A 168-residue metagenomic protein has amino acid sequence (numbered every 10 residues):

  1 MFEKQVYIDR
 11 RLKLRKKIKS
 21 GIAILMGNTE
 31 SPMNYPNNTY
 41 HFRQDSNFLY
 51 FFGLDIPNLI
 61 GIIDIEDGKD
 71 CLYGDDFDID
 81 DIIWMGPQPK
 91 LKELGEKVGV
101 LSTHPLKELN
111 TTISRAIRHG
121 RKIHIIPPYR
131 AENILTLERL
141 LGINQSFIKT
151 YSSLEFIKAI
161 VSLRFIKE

Functional and structural regions predicted by a protein language model:
M1-C71, D75-R130: Terminal domain-start leader segments
V6, H104-E168: Flexible, acidic/His-enriched mid-domain "rim/lid" segments that flank
